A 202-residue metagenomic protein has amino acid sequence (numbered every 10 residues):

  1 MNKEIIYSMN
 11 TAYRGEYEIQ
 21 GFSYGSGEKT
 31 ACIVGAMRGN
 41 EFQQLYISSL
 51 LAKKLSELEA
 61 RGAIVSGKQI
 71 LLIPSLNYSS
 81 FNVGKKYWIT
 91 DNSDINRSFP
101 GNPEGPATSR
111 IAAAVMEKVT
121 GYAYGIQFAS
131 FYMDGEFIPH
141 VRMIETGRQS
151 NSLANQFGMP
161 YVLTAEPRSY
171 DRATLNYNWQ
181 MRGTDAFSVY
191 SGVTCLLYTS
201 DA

Functional and structural regions predicted by a protein language model:
M1-A202: Structured catalytic-domain cores with a bias toward divalent-metal coordination
